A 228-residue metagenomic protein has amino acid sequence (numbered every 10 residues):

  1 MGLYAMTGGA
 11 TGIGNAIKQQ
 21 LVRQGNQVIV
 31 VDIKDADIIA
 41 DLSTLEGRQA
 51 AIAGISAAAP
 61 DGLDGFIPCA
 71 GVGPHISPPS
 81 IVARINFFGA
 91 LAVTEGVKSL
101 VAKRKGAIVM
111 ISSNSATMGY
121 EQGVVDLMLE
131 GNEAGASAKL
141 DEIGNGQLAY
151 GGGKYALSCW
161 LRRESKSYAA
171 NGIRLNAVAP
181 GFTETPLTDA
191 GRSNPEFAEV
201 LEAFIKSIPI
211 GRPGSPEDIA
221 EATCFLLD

Functional and structural regions predicted by a protein language model:
M1-I29: Canonical Rossmann dinucleotide-binding motif of NAD(H)/NADP(H)-dependent dehydrogenases/reductases, specifically
M6-T7, P68-G71, A107-S113, R174-A179 (+1 more regions): Structural signature of the Rossmann-like NAD(P)-dependent dehydrogenase/reductase core
I33-A50, I55: Rossmann-fold cofactor-recognition segment
G54-P68, P74-I76, K105-G106, R174: A glycine-rich helix->loop->beta "capping" turn within Rossmann-like NAD(P)(H)-dependent oxidoreductase domains
G71-I76, R104-A170, F182: Catalytic loop of short-chain dehydrogenase/reductase
A92, A149-Y150, Y155-S158, A177 (+1 more regions): C-terminal helical subdomain
P180-A190: Short, flexible catalytic-loop segment of classical short-chain dehydrogenase/reductase
